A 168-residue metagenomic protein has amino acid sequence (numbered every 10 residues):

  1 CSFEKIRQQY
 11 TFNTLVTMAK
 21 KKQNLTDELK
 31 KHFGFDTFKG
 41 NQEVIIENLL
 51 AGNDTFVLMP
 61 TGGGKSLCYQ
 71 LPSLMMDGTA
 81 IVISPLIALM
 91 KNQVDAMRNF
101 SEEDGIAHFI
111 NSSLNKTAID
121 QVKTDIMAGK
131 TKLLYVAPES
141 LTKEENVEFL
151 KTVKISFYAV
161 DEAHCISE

Functional and structural regions predicted by a protein language model:
A19-L58: Conserved pre-motif I regulatory segment
A51-V57, G78-T79, K130-K132: Pre-Walker A (Motif I) flank of P-loop NTPase domains
G52-L71, I83: Walker A/P-loop
V57, V82, L134-V136, Y158-V160: Hydrophobic positions in the central parallel beta-sheet of the AAA+
I81, I87-V136: Conserved nucleic-acid-binding Ia/Ib motif block in the N-terminal RecA-like helicase ATPase lobe
I87-A88, S140, A163-S167: Catalytic acidic motif of RecA-like/P-loop NTPases
N146-E168: SF2 helicase catalytic motif II
